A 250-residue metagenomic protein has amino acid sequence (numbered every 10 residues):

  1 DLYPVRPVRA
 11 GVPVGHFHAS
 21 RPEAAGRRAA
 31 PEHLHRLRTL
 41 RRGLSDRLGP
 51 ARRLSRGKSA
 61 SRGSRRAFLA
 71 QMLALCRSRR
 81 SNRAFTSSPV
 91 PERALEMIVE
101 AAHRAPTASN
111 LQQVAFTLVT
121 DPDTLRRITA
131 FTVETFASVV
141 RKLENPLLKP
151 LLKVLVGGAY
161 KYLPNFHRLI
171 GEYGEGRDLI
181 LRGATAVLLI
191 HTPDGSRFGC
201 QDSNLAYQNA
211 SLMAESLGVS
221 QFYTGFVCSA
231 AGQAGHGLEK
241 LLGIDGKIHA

Functional and structural regions predicted by a protein language model:
D1-A250: Acidic, surface-exposed loops and disordered segments
